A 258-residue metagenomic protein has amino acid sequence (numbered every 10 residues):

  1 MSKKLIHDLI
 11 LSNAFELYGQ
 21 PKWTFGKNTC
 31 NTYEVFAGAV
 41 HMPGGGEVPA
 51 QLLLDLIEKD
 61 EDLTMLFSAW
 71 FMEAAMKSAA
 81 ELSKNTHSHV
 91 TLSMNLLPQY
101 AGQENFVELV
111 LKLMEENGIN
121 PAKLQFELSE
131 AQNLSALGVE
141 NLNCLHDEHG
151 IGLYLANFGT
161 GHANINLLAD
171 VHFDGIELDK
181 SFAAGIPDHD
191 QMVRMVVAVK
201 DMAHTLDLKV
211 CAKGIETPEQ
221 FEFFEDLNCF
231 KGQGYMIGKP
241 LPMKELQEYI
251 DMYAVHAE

Functional and structural regions predicted by a protein language model:
M1-I57, G238-P242: Active-site core of bacterial EAL-family cyclic-dinucleotide phosphodiesterase domains
I6, E225, P240-E258: C-terminal helical cap(s) of enzyme catalytic domains, especially alpha/beta-barrels
I10, L145-H146, A203: A generic structural signal for well-ordered alpha-helical segments
C30, T64-G138, G214: Catalytic core of bacterial c-di-GMP phosphodiesterases, primarily the EAL and HD-GYP domains, capturing alpha-helical
H41-E47, M72-M76, N157, G234: Short acidic-capped amphipathic helix/loop micro-motif used as an active-site/signal-coupling element
E108-K112, E140-N141, D190-V197: Charged helix-capping and loop-helix junction motifs
L113-I186, L208-P240: The catalytic core of metal-dependent phosphodiesterases that act on cyclic dinucleotides
M195-L206: Alpha-helix-loop-beta-strand connector modules within alpha/beta enzyme cores
